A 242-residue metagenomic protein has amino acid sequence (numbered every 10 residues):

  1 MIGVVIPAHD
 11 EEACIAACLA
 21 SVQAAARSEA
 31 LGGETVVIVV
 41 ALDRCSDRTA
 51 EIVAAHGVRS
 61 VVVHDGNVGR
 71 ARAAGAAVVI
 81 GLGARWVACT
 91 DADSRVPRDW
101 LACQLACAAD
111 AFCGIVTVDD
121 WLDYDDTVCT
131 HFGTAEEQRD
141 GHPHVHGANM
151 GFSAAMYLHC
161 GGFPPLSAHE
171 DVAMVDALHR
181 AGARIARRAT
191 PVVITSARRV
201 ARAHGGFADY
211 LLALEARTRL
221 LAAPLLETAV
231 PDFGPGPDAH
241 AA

Functional and structural regions predicted by a protein language model:
E11-S28: Short, well-formed alpha-helical segments that are part of the catalytic scaffolds of diverse glycosyltransferases
A13-A16, C45-A55, D99: Acidic helix N-cap motif at the loop->helix transition within catalytic regions of sugar-transfer enzymes
A30-R44, V61-V63: Short beta-strand/loop segment that forms part of the nucleotide-sugar
V39-A50, S94: A conserved acidic beta->alpha catalytic loop
R48, T90-A106: Acidic donor-binding/catalytic loop of UDP-sugar-dependent glycosyltransferases, especially processive GT2
A50-L82: Conserved donor nucleotide-binding strand/loop of the catalytic core
F112-D126: Short beta-strand-to-loop element that shapes/binds the nucleotide-sugar donor at the catalytic cleft/hinge
A168-M174: Acidic donor-binding loop at a coil-to-helix junction in glycosyltransferase catalytic cores that engages
